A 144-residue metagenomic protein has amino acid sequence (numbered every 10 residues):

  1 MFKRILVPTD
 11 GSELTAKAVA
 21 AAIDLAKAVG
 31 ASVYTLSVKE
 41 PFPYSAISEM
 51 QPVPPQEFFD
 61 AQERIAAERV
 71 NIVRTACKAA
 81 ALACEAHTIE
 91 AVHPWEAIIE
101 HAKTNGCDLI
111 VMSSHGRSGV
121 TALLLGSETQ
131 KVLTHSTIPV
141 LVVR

Functional and structural regions predicted by a protein language model:
K3-P52, A76-E85: Small/aliphatic-rich secondary-structure junction motif
A18, S45-S48, E96-I99, A122-L124: Short, well-ordered secondary-structure micro-motifs
Q51-P54, A102-N105, E128-T129: Short, hinge-like loop/turn segments at secondary-structure boundaries
P54-E68: A short acidic, glycine-rich active-site loop that binds or catalyzes chemistry on phosphate/adenosine moieties
T75-I110: Structural beta-alpha unit
L109-T134: Glycine-rich, Arg-bearing micro-motifs that act as flexible, cationic patches
P139-R144: Short hydrophobic/aromatic patches at helix-to-coil boundaries
